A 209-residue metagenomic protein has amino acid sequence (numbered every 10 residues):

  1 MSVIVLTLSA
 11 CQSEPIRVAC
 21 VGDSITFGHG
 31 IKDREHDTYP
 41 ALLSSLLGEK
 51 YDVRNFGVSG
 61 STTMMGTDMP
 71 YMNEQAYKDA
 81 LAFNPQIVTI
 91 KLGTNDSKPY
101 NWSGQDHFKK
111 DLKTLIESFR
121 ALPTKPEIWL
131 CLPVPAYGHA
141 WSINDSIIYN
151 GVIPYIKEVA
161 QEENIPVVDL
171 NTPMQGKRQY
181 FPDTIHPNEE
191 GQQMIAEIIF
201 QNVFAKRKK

Functional and structural regions predicted by a protein language model:
M1-V21, I25-E35, A41-K50, L81-Q86 (+5 more regions): N-terminal secretory targeting modules
P15-A19, I25-K110, I147: Conserved SGNH/GDSL esterase-like catalytic core that processes O-acyl groups on lipids and polysaccharides
V21, T89-K91, L130-C131, V167: Generic enzyme active-site microenvironment
I31, V134-K209: Catalytic His-Asp segment of secreted/periplasmic serine-dependent ester chemistry enzymes
D52-R54, E127, N164-P166: Conserved beta-strand segments of alpha/beta enzyme cores
G57-S59, L132, N171: Residues at the C-termini of beta-strands that transition into short coil/loop
Y77, L112-I116, I153: Generic structural signal for well-ordered alpha-helices, preferentially at hydrophobic/aromatic core positions
K91-S97, E117-N150: Active-site segments of SGNH/GDSL-like serine hydrolases that catalyze O-acetyl group transfer/hydrolysis on lipids
